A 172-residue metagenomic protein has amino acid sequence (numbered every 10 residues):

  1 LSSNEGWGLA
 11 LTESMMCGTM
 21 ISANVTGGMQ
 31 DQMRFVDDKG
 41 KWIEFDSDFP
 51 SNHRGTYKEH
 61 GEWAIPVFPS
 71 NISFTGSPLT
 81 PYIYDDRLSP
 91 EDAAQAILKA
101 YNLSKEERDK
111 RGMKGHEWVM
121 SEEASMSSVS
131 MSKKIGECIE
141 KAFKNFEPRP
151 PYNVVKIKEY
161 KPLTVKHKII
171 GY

Functional and structural regions predicted by a protein language model:
S3: Aromatic "clamp/platform" in nucleotide-sugar-dependent glycosyltransferases that forms part of the donor/acceptor
G8-L11: Short glycine/serine-rich donor-binding loops of glycosyltransferases
E13-M20, N24-V25, F35-V36, K41-W42: Conserved donor-binding/catalytic loop of nucleotide-activated donor transferases
G18-Q30, F45-S47, V129, I135-K144: C-terminal, active-site-flanking charged/polar segments
D31, V36-K99: Change "using UDP/GDP/dTDP sugars" to "using nucleotide sugars
Y84-D92, K105-E137: A charged, aromatic-enriched C-terminal amphipathic alpha-helix characteristic of glycosyltransferases across folds
A100, W118, C138, A142: Short alpha-helical functional segments enriched in proximate histidine and acidic residues
S125-G171: C-terminal alpha-helical cap of glycosyltransferases
